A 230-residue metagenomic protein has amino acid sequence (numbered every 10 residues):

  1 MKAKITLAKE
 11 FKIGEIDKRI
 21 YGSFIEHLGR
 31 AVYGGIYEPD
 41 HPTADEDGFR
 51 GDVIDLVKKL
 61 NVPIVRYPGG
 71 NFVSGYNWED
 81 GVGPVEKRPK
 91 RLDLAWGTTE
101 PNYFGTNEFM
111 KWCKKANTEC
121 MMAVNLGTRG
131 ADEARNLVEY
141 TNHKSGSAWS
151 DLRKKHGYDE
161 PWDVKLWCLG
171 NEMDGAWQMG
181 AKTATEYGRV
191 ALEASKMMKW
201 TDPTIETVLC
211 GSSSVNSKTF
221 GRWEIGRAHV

Functional and structural regions predicted by a protein language model:
M1-G226: Non-catalytic accessory regions flanking glycosidase/transglycosidase catalytic cores in CAZymes
A228-V230: Conserved small/polar residues in nucleotide/adenosyl-binding loops
